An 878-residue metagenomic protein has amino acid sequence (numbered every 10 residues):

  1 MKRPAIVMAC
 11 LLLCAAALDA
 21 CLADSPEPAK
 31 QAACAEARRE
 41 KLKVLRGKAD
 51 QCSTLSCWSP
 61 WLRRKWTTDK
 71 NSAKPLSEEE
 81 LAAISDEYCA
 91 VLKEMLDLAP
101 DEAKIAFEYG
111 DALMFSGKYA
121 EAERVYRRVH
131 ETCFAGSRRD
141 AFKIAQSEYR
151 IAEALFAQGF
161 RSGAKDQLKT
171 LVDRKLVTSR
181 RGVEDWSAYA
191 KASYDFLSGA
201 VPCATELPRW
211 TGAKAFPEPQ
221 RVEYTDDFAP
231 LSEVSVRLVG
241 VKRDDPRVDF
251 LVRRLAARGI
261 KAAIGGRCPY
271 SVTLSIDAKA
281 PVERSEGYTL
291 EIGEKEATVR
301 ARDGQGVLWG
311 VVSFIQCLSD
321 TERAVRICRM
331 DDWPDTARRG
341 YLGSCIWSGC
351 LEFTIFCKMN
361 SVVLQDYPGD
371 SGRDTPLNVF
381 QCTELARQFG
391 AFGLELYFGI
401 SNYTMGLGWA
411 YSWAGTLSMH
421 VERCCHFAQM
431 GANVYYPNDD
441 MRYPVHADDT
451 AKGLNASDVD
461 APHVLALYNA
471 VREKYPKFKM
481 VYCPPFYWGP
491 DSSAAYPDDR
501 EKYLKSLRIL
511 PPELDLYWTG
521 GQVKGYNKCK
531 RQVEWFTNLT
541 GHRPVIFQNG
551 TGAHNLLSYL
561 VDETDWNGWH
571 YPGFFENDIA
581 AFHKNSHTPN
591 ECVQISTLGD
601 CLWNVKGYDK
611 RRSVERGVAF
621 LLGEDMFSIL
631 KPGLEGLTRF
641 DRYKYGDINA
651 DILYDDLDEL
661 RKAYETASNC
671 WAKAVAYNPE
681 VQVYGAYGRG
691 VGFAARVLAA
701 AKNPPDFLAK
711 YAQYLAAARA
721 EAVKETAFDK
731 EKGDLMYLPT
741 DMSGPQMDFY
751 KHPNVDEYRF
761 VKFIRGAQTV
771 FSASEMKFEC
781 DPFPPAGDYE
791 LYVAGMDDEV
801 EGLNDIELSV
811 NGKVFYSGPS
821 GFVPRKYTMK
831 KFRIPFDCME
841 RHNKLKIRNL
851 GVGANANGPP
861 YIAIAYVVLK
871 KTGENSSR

Functional and structural regions predicted by a protein language model:
A23, Y194-Q305, S313, C317-D331: Acidic, contiguous N-terminal accessory segments
C57-P60, L197-A200, T211-T225, C425 (+1 more regions): Substrate-binding groove of N-acetylhexosamine-processing glycoside hydrolases
A204-A213, V723-F783, G853, N857-N875: Glycan-recognition and processing domains
L342-L516: Aromatic-lined carbohydrate-binding surfaces of glycoside hydrolases
K751-R759, T769-A773, P784, G795-L869: Beta-strand-rich ligand-recognition modules
